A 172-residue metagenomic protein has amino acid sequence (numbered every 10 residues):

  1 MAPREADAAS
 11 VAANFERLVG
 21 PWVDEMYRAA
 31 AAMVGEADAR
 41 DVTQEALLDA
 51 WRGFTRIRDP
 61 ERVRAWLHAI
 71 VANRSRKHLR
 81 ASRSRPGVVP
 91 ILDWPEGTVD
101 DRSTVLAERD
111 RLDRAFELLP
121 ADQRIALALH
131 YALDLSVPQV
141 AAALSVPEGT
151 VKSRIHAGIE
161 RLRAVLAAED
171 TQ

Functional and structural regions predicted by a protein language model:
A2-A6, N14, V89, A142-S145 (+1 more regions): C-terminal edge and immediately downstream basic/flexible tail or linker adjoining helix-turn-helix-like DNA-binding
A2-E5, K77, R85-L112, S136 (+1 more regions): Internal acidic/polar
R4-R17, Y27-E45, T55-R58, T171: Short, charged helix-capping/linker segments at alpha-helix termini
D7, E117, A121, I125 (+2 more regions): Helix-turn-helix DNA-binding module
W22, R154-R161: Residues within the DNA-recognition helix of helix-turn-helix
A30, G35, H130-A132, V137 (+1 more regions): Short amphipathic helical patch at the helix-1/turn junction of helix-turn-helix
D41-L48, E61-N73: Structural recognition of an alpha-helix C-terminal capping motif at a helix-to-coil junction
T55-R58, A69-P90, T104-V105, A157: Arg/Lys-rich amphipathic alpha helix in sigma70-family domain 2
